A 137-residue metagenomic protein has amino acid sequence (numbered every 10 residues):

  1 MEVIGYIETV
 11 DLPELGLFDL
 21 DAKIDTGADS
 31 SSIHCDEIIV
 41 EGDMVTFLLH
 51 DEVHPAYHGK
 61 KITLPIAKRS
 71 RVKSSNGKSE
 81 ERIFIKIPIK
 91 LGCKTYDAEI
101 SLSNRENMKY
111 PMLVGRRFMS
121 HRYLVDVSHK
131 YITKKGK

Functional and structural regions predicted by a protein language model:
M1-K137: Pepsin/retropepsin-fold aspartyl endopeptidases
